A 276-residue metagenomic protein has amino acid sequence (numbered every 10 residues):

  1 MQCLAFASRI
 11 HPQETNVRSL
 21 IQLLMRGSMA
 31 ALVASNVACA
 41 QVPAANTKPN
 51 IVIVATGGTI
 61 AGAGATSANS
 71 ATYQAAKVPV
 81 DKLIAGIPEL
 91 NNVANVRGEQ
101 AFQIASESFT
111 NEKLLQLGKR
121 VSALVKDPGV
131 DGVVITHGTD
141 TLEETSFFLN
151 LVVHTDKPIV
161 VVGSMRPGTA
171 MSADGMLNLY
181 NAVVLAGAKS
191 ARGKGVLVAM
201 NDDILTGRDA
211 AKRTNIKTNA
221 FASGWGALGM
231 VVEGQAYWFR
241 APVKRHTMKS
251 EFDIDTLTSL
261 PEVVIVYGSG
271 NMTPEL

Functional and structural regions predicted by a protein language model:
A7-S28: Bacterial N-terminal signal peptides that target proteins for export
R26-N36: Bacterial N-terminal signal peptides
Q41-A123: ATP/NTP phosphate-donor binding region
V54, P79, G86-I87, T206-L276: Accessory alpha-helical/coil subdomains and C-terminal extensions that flank or cap enzyme catalytic cores
G57-G58, V134, A182, D202: Buried hydrophobic positions in well-ordered alpha/beta secondary-structure cores of metabolic enzymes
I135-K157: Short Gly/Thr/Asp-enriched flexible loops that form oxyanion-binding sites at enzyme active sites
V162-Q235: Internal gly/pro-rich beta-alpha loop/helix module that stabilizes soluble enzyme cofactors or their anionic handles
